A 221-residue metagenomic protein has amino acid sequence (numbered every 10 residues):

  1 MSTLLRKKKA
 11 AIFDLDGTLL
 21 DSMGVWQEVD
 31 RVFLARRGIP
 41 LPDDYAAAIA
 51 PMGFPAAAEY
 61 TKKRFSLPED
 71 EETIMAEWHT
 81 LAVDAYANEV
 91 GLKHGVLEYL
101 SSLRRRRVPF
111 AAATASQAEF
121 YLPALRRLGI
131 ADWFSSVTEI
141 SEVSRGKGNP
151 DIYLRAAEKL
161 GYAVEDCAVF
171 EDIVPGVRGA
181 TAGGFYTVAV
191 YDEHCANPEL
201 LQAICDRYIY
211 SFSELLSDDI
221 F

Functional and structural regions predicted by a protein language model:
M1-K9, S101-R104, Q117-F221: Asp-based, Mg2+/Mn2+-dependent phosphohydrolase catalytic module
L4-R106, L122: N-terminal helical cap/lid subdomain that shapes the substrate entry/recognition surface in HAD-like hydrolases
T18, T114-S116: Conserved phosphate-coupling serine/threonine residues in phosphotransfer and NTP-handling enzymes
P40, P109, Y186: Residue-level detector of anion-binding/catalytic polar loops
L81-V83, P109-A111, L160: Electropositive, surface-exposed helix/loop patches at the edges of structured domains that serve as adaptable
L92, A113, R145: Residue-level marker of regulatory loop/turn positions in helix-turn-helix DNA-binding domains and in histidine
A111-A112, A189: Hydrophobic beta-strand core positions in alpha/beta domains
